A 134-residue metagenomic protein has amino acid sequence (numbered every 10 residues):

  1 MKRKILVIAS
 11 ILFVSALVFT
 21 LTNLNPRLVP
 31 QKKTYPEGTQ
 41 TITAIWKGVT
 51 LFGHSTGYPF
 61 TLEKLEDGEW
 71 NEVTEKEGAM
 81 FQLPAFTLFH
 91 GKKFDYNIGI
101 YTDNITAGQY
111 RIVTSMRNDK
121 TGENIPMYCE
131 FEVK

Functional and structural regions predicted by a protein language model:
M1-F13: N-terminal Sec-pathway targeting helices
A16-G78, M116-K134: Primarily secretory-pathway and cell-envelope proteins
T39, K93, A107-Q109: Extracellular Ig-like/FN3 beta-sandwich strand-entry sites
L83-K93, V133: Short proline/glycine- and polar residue-rich coil/turn motifs
Y96-N104: Short, hydrophobic beta-strand segments
I105-S115: A short tyrosine-centered beta-strand micro-motif
